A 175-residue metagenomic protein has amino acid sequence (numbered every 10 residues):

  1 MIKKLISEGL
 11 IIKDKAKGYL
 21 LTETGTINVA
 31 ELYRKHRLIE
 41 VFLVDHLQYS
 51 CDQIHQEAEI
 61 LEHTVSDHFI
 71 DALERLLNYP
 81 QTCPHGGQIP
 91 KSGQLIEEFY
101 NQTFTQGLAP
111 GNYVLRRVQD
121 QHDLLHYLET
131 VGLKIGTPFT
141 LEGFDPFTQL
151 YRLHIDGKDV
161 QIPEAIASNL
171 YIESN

Functional and structural regions predicted by a protein language model:
M1-E8, G136: Basic amphipathic alpha-helical segments that dock to polyanions
K3, Q48, E59-E62, E74 (+1 more regions): Short amphipathic alpha-helical surface patches that mediate protein-protein
I6-A16: A short, conserved structural fragment
K17-H36: Basic, amphipathic "hinge/linker" alpha-helix immediately C-terminal to the N-terminal HTH DNA-binding motif
Y33-F69: Ordered, amphipathic secondary-structure segments that act as subunit-interaction surfaces in large macromolecular
H63-A167: Mid-protein regulatory/catalytic core that forms ligand/cofactor-binding pockets and protein-protein interaction
A167-N175: Short, charged, intrinsically disordered terminal tails
